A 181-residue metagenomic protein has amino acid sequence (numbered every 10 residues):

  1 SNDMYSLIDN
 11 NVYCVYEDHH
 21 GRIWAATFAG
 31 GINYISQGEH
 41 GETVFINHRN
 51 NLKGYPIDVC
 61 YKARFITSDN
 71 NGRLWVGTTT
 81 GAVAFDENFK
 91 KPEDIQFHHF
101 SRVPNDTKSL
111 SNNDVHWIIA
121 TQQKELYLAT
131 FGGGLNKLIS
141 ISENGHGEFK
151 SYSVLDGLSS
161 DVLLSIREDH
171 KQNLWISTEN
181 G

Functional and structural regions predicted by a protein language model:
S1-G181: Carboxylate-rich, polar loop motifs that coordinate divalent cations or form catalytic acidic clusters
